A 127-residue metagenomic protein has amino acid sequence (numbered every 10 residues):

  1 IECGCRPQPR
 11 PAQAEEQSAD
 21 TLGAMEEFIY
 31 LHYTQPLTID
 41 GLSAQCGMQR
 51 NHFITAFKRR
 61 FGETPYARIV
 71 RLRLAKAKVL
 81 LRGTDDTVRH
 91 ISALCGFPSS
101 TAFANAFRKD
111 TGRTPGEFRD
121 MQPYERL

Functional and structural regions predicted by a protein language model:
I1-E27: An amphipathic alpha-helical interaction segment
I1-G4, H32, L72, K76: Amphipathic alpha-helical segments in well-ordered regions
I1-G4, I29, F57, L81: Hydrophobic recognition helices of helix-based DNA-binding modules
G4-Q8, H32-Y33, T84, Q122: A general structural signal marking secondary-structure boundaries and capping sites
C5-A12, F61, Y124-L127: N-terminal intrinsically disordered/low-complexity leader segments
A24, F28-L72, D86, S92-E117: Basic/polar phosphate-binding segments, predominantly the helix-turn-helix DNA-binding elements of transcriptional
I69-V79, E117-L127: Short, basic, alpha-helical segments at the C-terminal edge of helix-turn-helix-like DNA-binding modules
